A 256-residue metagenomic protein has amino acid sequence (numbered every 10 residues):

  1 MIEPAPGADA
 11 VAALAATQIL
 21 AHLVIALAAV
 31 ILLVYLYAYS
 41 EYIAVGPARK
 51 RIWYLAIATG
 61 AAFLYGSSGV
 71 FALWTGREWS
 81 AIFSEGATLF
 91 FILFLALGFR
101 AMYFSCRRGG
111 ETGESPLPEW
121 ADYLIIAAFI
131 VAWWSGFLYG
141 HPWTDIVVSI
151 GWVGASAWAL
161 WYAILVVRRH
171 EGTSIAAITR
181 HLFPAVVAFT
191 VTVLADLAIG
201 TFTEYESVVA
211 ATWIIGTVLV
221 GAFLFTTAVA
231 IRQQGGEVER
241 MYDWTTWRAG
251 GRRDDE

Functional and structural regions predicted by a protein language model:
M1-W53, L93-A132, A157-A185, I215-E256: Haloarchaeal acidic low-complexity proteome signature biased toward cell-envelope/secretome components but also
I2-A10, E41-V45, L64-S84, A195-V208: Helix-loop junctions on the outward
Q18-H22, G76-L93, T144-V153: Alpha-helical transmembrane segments
I57-L64, A127, R180-A195: Hydrophobic membrane-spanning alpha-helices of multi-pass integral membrane proteins
G66-S68, I130-L138, V187-T201: Hydrophobic alpha-helical transmembrane segments in multi-pass integral membrane proteins
G69, E85-G109, V191-Y205: C-terminal halves and exits of single transmembrane alpha-helices
F71-R100, A211-V220: Alpha-helical transmembrane-segment detector that highlights a single hydrophobic TM helix and its immediate
E85-L89, I150-S156, E204-T226: Small-residue-rich transmembrane alpha-helices that serve as helix-helix interface/gating elements in multipass
